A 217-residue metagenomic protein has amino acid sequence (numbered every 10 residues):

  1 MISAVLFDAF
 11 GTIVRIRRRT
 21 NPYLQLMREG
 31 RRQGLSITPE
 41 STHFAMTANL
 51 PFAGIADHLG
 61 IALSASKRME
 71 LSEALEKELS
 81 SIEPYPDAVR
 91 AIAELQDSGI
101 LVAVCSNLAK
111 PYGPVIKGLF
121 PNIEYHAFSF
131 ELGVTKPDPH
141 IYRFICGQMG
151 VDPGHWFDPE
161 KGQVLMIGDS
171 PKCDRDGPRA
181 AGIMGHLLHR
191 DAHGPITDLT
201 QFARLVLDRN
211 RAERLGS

Functional and structural regions predicted by a protein language model:
M1-E40: Active-site neighborhood of HAD-like aspartate-dependent phosphohydrolases
M1-F7, R15-R17, A62-A65, V89 (+3 more regions): Asp-based, Mg2+/Mn2+-dependent phosphohydrolase catalytic module
T20-R31, T47-F52, L71-L79, Y112-I116: Hydrophobic alpha-helical core bundles mediating ligand binding, dimerization, or RNAP-core interactions
G30-H58: Alpha-helical substrate-recognition element adjacent to the catalytic core
P39-E40, K77-L79, S129, K161-G162: Short, contiguous strand/loop micro-motifs
H43, I82, V164-M166: Residue-level marker of alpha-helix boundaries and capping positions
A45-T47, S80-E83, V134-K136, G194: Acidic-and-aromatic substrate-binding clefts and catalytic sites of carbohydrate-active enzymes
N49-R90: Metal-dependent phosphoesterase signature
